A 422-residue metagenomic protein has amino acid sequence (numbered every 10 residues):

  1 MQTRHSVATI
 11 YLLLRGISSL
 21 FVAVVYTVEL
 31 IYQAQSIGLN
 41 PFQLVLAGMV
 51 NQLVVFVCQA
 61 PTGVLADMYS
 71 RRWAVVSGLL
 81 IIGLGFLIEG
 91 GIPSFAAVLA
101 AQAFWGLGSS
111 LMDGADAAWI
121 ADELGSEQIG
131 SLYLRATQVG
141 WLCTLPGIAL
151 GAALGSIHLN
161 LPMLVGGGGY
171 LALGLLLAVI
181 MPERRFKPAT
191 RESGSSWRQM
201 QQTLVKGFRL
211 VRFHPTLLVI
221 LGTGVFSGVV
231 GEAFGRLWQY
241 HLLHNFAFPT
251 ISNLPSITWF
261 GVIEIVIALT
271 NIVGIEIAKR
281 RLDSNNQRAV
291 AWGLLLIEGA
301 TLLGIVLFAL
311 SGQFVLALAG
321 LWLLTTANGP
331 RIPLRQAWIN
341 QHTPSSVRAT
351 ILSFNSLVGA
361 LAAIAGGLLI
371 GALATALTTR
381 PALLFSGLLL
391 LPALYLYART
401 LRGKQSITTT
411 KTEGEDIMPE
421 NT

Functional and structural regions predicted by a protein language model:
M1-H5, P182-L221: Juxtamembrane intracellular "pre-TM" segments in multi-pass secondary transporters
Q2-F56, T216-E264: Helix-loop boundary and gating motifs at the non-cytosolic
Q35, L145-G166, Y240-I251, A278-D283 (+2 more regions): Transmembrane alpha-helix termini and helix-breaking/packing motifs in multi-pass membrane transporters
V57, W259-D283: Transmembrane alpha-helices of Major Facilitator/SLC transporters
V75, A291-L294: Primarily marks hydrophobic transmembrane alpha-helices of the MFS/SLC 12-helix fold
L80-P93, G299-G312: C-terminal ends and interior cores of transmembrane alpha-helices in multi-pass membrane transporters/permeases
A101-W141: Cytoplasmic helix-loop-helix junction between adjacent transmembrane helices in 12-TM secondary transporters
G166, Y170-S193, R399-T410: Helix-loop junctions on the cytosolic side of multi-pass membrane transporters, especially the intracellular loop
